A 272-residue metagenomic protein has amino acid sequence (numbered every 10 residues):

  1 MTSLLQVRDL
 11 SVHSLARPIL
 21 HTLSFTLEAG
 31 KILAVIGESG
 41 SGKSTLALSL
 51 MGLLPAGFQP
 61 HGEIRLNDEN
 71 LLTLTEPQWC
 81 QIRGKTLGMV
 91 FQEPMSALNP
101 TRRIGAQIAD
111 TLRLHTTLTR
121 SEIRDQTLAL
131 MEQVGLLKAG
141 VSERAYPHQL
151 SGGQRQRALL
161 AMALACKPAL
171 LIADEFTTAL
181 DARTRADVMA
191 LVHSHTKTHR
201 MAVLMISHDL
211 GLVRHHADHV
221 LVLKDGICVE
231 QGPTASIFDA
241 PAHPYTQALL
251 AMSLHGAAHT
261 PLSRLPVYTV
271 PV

Functional and structural regions predicted by a protein language model:
S3, L137-E143, Q231-V272: Short catalytic/signature loops enriched in Gly
Q59-N70: Conserved ABC transporter NBD signature motif
L71-G88, A106, L114, S236-P241: ABC ATPase NBD coupling module
A145-L150, Q154: Conserved ABC ATPase signature
A165-A169: A short, proline-enriched helix->beta-strand linker immediately N-terminal to the Walker B motif in ABC-type P-loop
V213-H215: A short, surface-exposed alpha-helical micro-motif characterized by mixed small hydrophobic and charged/polar residues
